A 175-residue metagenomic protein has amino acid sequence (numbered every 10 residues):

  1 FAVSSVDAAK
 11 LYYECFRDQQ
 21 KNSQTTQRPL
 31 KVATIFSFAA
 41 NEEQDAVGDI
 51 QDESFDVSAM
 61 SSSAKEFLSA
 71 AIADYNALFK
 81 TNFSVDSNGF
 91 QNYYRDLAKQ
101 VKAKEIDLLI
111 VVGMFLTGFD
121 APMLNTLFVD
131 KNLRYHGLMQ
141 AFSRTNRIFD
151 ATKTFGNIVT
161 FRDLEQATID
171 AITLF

Functional and structural regions predicted by a protein language model:
A2-V111: Conserved C-terminal RecA-like helicase domain
V6-A8, F38-E42, F115-T117, N132-Y135 (+2 more regions): Conserved nucleotide-binding/hydrolysis micro-motifs of P-loop NTPases
Y12-C15, Q44-G48, D120-M123, M139-Q140 (+1 more regions): Short acidic, glycine/serine/threonine-rich loops at helix termini
R17-K21, G48-E53, L124, F142-R147 (+2 more regions): Generic alpha-helical propensity signal that fires on short helical segments and nearby coil/disordered stretches
D18-P29, A103-K104, A121, D130-H136 (+1 more regions): Secondary-structure transition/capping motifs at alpha-helix termini and the adjoining loop/turn into the next element
A40, A98, K102, A121-L124 (+2 more regions): Short capping/connector residues at structural and topological boundaries
A103-E105, L138-F175: Conserved segment of the helicase C-terminal RecA-like domain
L108-V111, F115-F142, G156-T160: A short beta-strand element within the Helicase C-terminal
